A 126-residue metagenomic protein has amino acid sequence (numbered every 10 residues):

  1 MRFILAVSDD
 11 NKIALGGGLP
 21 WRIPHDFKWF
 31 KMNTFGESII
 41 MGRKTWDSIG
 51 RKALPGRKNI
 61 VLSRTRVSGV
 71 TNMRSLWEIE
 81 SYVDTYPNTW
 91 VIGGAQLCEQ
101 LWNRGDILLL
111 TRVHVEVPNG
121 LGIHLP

Functional and structural regions predicted by a protein language model:
M1-P126: Enzymes that bind and transform nitrogen-containing heteroaromatic metabolites
